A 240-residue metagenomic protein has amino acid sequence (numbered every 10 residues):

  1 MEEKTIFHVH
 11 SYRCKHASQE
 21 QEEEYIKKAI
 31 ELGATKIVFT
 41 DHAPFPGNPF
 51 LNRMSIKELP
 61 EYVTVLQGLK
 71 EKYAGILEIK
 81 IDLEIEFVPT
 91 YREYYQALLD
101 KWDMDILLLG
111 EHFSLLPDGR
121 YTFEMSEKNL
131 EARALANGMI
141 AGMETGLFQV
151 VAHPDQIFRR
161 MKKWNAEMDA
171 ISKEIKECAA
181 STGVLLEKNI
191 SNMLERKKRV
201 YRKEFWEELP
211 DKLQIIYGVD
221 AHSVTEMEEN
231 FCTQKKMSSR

Functional and structural regions predicted by a protein language model:
M1-I85, P89, F158-M161, N165-A170 (+7 more regions): An N-terminally biased module of ancient metal coordination in phosphate/nucleic-acid-related enzymes
K15, L108-S114, D118-K212: Domain-core and long-helix interface of multi-subunit machines
E22-T35, T90-M104, L135-L147, K173-E177 (+1 more regions): Short amphipathic alpha-helices and their capping/turn segments at secondary-structure boundaries
Y73, L77-T122: Hydrophobic alpha-helical segments and helix pairs
P89-Y95, K197-R199, E226-E228: Short, solvent-exposed polar/charged micro-motifs at secondary-structure junctions
